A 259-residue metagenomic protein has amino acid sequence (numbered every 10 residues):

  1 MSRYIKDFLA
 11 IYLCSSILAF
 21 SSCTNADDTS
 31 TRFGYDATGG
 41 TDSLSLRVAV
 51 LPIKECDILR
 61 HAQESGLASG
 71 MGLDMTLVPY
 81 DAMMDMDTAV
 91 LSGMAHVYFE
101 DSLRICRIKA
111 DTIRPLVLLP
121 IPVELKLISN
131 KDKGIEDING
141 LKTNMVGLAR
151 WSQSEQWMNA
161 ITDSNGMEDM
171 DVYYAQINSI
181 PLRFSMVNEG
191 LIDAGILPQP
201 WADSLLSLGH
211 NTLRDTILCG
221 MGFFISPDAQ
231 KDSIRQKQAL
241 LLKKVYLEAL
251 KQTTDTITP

Functional and structural regions predicted by a protein language model:
M1, G39, A229-S233: Short coil/turn segments at secondary-structure junctions
M1-Y12: Bacterial N-terminal signal peptides that target proteins for export
S15-S16: Repetitive helical segments and hydrophobic/amphipathic motifs
A19-S22: C-terminal motif of bacterial Sec signal peptides marking the signal peptidase cleavage site
T24-D27: Bacterial signal peptide processing site
S30-E168, Y173-Q176, M186, D193-L197 (+1 more regions): Short, glycine-/small- and polar/acidic-enriched structural segments that line small-molecule recognition paths
S102-L103, Y174-A175, S179-P259: Pocket-lining segment of extracytoplasmic ligand-binding domains
